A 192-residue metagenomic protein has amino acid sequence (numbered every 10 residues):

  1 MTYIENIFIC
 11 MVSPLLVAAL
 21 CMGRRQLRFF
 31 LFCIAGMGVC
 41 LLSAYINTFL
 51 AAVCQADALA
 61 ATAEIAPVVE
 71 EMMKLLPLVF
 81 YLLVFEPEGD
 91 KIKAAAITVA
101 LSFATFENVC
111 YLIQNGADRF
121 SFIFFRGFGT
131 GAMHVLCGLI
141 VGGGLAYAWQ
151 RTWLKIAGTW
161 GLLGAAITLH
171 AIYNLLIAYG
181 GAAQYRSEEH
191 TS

Functional and structural regions predicted by a protein language model:
M1-S192: Hydrophobic alpha-helical segments at protein termini of multi-pass membrane proteins
